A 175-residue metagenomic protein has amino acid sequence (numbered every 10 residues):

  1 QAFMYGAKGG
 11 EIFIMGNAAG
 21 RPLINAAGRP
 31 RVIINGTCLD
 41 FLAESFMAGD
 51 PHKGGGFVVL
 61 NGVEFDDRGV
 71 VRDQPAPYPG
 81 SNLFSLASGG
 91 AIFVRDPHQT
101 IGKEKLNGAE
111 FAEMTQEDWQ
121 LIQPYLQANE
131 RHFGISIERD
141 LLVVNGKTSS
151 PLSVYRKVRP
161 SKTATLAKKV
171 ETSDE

Functional and structural regions predicted by a protein language model:
Q1-E175: Long, distal/terminal scaffolding or interaction modules with repetitive or compositionally biased sequence
